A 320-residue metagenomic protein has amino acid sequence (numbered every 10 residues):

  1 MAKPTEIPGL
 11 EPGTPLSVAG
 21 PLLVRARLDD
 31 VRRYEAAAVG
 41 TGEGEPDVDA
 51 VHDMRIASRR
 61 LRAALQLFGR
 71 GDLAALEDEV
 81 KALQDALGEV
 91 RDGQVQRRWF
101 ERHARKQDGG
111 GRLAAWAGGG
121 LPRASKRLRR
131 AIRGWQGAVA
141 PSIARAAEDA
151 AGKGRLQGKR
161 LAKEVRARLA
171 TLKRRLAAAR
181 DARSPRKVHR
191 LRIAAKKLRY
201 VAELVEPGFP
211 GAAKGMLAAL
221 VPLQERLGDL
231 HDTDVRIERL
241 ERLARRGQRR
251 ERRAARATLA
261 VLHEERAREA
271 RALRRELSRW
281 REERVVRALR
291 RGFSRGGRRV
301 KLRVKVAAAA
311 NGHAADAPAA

Functional and structural regions predicted by a protein language model:
M1-A320: Function-determining surface determinants
